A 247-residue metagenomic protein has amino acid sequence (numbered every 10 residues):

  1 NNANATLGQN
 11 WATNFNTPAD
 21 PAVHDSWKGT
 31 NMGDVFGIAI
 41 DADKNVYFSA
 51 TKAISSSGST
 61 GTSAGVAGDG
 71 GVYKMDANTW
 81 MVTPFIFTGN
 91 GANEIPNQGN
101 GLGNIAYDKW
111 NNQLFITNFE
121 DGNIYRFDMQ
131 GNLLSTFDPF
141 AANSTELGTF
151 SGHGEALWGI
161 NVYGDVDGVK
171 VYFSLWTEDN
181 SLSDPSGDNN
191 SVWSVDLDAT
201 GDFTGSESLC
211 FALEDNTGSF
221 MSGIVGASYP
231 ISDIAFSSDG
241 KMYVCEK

Functional and structural regions predicted by a protein language model:
N1-K247: Sequence/structural signature of beta-propeller domains
